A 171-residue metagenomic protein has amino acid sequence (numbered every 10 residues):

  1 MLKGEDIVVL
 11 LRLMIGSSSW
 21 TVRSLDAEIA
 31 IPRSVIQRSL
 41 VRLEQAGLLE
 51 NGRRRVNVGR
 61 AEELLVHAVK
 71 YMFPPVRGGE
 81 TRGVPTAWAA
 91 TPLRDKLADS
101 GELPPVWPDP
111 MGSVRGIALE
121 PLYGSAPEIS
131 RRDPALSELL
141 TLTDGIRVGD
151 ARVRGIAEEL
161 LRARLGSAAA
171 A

Functional and structural regions predicted by a protein language model:
M1-R12: Short alpha-helical segments that sit at the start of domains
L13-S17: Short helix-to-turn junction characteristic of helix-turn-helix DNA-binding domains, especially the helix
S18-E28: Short acidic, hydrophobic short linear motifs in intrinsically disordered regions
A30-Q45: Short amphipathic alpha-helical interaction segments
E44-R55: A short, conserved structural fragment
R53-V69: Accessory beta->alpha helical hairpin/"wing" motif in late/C-terminal subdomains of nucleic-acid enzymes
P74-E159: Exposed, interaction-prone assembly regions rather than primary DNA-binding/catalytic cores
A163-A171: N-terminal, charged low-complexity regulatory/assembly segments
